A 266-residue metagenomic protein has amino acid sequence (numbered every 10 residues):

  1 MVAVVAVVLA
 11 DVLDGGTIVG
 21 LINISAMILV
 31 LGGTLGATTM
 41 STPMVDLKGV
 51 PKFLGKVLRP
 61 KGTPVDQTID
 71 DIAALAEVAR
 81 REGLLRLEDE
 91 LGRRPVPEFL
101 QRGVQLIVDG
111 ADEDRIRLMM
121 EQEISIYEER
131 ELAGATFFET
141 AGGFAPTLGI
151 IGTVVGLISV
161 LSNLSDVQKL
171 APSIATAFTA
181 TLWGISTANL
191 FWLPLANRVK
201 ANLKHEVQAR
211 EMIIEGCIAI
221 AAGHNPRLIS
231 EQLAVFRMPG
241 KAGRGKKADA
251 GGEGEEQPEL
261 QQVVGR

Functional and structural regions predicted by a protein language model:
M1, S25-M27, I174: Structural signature of hydrophobic alpha-helical transmembrane segments
V5-I18, E123-N202: Helix-termination/interfacial motifs at the ends of transmembrane alpha-helices
L9-G134, H205-R266: Large intracellular
